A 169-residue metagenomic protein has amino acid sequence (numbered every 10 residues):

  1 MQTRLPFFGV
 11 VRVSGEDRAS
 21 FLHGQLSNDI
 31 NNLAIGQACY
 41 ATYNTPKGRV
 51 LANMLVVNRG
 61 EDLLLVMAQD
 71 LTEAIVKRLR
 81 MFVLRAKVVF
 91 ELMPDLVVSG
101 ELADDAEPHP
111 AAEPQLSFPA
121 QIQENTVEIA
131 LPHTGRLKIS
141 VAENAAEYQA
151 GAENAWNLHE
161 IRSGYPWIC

Functional and structural regions predicted by a protein language model:
M1-C169: Basic, glycine/lysine-rich polyanion-binding surfaces/domains
